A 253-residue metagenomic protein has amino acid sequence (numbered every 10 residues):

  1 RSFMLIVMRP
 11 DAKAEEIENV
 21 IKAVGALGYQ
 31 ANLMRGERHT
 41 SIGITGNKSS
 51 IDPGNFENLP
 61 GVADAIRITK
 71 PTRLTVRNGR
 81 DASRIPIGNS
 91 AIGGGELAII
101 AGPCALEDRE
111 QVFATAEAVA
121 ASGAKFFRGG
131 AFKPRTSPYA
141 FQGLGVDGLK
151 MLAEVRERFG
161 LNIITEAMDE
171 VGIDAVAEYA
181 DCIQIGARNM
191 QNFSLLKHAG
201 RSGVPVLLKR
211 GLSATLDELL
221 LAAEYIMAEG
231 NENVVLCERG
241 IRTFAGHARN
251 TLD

Functional and structural regions predicted by a protein language model:
S2-I99: Non-catalytic terminal accessory/regulatory regions of metabolic enzymes
R9, Q142-L144, F159-V171, D181-S194 (+3 more regions): Catalytic beta/alpha-barrel core
P10-D11, E96-A114, S137-G143, L161-E166 (+2 more regions): Active-site mouth loops of central-metabolism enzymes
R35-S41, I92-I99, V155-I164, G203-P205 (+1 more regions): Short beta-strand/loop segments at the ligand-binding rim of alpha/beta enzyme cores
F56, G102, V119, F127 (+2 more regions): Conserved, mostly hydrophobic/aromatic
I87, S202-D253: Catalytic alpha/beta core domains of metabolic enzymes, predominantly
G123, A175-Q184, G200-V206, M227-N233: Glycine-enriched alpha-helix->loop->beta-strand junction motifs that scaffold or abut catalytic
R128-D147: Glycine-rich, proline-tolerant flexible connector loops at the mouths of alpha/beta enzymes
